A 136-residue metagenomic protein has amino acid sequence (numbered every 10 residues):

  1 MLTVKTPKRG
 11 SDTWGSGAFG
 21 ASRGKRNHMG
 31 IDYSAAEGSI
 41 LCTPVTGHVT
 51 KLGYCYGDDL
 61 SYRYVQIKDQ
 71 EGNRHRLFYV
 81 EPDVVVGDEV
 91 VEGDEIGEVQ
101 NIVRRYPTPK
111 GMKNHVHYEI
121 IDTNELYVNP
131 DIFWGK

Functional and structural regions predicted by a protein language model:
M1-Y64, K68, V91-E92, R105: Surface-exposed, glycine-biased beta-strand/turn segments
M29, R63, N73, N114 (+1 more regions): Residue-level signal for beta-strand positions within conserved beta-sheet cores that form or flank
D32, C42-T43, Q66, R76-F78 (+2 more regions): Structural recognition of the beta-strand scaffold that forms the well-ordered cores of secreted hydrolase catalytic
E37, E71, E81, R105 (+1 more regions): Short, flexible loop/turn elements at secondary-structure junctions
C42, L52, D69-D94, G135: Short histidine-centered loop motifs in beta-beta connectors
T46, Q70-G72, T123-E125: Short loop segments at secondary-structure junctions
C55-G57, P82-D83, G97, V103-R104: Solvent-exposed loop/turn segments at secondary-structure junctions within structured extracellular/periplasmic domains
Q66, D88-K136: Conserved, short, structured surface segments that act as functional micro-motifs
